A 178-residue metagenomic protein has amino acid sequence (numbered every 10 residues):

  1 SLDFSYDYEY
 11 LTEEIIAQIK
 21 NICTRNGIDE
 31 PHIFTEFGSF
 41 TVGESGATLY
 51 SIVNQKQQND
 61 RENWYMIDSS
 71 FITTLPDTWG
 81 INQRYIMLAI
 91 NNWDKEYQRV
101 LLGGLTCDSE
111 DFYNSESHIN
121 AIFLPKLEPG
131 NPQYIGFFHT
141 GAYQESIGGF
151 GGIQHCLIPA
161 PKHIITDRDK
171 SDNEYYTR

Functional and structural regions predicted by a protein language model:
S1-L2, S39: Active-site-proximal loop/short-helix segments that contain or immediately flank catalytic acid/base residue(s)
L2-E9: Glycine-rich tight-turn/loop motif centered on a GG-T
E14, K20-R178: Charged (often Lys/Glu-rich) extended helix/loop segments that serve as interaction or gating elements
